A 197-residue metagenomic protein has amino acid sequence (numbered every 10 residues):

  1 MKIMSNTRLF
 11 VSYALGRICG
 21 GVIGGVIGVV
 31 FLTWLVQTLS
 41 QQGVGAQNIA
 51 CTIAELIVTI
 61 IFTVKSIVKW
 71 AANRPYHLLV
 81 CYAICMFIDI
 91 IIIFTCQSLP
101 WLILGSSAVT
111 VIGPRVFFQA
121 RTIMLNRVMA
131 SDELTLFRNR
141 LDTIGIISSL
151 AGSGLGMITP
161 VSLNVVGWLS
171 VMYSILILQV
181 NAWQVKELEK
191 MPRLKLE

Functional and structural regions predicted by a protein language model:
M1-F10, Q184-E197: Juxtamembrane intracellular "pre-TM" segments in multi-pass secondary transporters
K2-V58: Helix-loop boundary and gating motifs at the non-cytosolic
S12-G28, A54-K65, S106-I158, S174 (+1 more regions): Substrate-agnostic recognition of the 12-TM MFS/MFS-like secondary transporter fold
L32-T38, S149-S170: Transmembrane alpha-helix termini and helix-breaking/packing motifs in multi-pass membrane transporters
V44-A50, H77-L78, F137, N164-S170: Alpha-helical transmembrane segments of multi-pass secondary-active solute transporters
Y76-I91: Structural signature of the two symmetry-related core transmembrane helices
I88-I92, L176-V180: Transmembrane-helix signature of multi-pass solute transporters
I93-S106: Helix-loop junctions at membrane interfaces in 12-TM secondary transporters
